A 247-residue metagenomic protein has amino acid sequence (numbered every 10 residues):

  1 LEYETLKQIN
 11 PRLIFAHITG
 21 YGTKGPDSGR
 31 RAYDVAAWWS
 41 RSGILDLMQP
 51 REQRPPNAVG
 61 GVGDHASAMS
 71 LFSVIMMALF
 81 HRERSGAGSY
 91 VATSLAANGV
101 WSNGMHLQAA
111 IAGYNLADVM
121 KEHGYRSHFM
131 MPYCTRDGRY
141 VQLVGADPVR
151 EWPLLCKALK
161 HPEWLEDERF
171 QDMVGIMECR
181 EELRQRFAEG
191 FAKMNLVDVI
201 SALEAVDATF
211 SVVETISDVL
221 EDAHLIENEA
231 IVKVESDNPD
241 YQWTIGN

Functional and structural regions predicted by a protein language model:
E2-A146, L154: Active-site-adjacent "lid/gating" segments in soluble enzymes
H17, V212-V213: General beta-strand structural signal in soluble alpha/beta enzymes
G20-Y21, I216-D218: Conserved beta-strand edge residues that scaffold enzyme active sites
T23-G25, M173, L220: Generic structural signal for helix capping and beta-alpha/helix-loop junctions
G99, C179, D218-D222: Beta-rich nucleic-acid/ligand-interaction surfaces
F129-V206, F210, S217: Aromatic-enriched alpha-helical interface/lid elements that frame and gate functional surfaces
C134-R136, D218-N247: Terminal low-complexity tails and localization/encapsulation signals of metabolic enzymes
